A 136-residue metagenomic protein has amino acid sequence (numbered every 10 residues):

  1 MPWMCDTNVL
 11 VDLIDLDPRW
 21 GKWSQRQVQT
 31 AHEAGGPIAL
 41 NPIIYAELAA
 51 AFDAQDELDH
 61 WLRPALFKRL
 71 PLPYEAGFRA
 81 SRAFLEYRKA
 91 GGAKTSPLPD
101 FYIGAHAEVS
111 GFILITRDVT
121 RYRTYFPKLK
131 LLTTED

Functional and structural regions predicted by a protein language model:
M1-L40, A50-H60, L132: Short, well-structured N-terminal submotif of metal-dependent ribonuclease cores
P2, G104-D136: Acidic, PIN/NYN-like endoribonuclease modules and their adjacent C-terminal/linker elements
P2-W3, P37-A39, A65-P71, I113: Short loop->beta-strand "edge-of-pocket" segments that line small-molecule binding or catalytic clefts across diverse
C5-D6, L40-N41, S96-P97, D118 (+1 more regions): Histidine- and aromatic-rich ligand-binding microenvironments
V9, I44, A76, I103 (+1 more regions): Alpha-helix capping/helix-boundary segments
H32, R63, E108: Anion (oxyanion) recognition and catalysis
D53-E75: Active-site-proximal, substrate-binding regions of enzyme catalytic domains and RNA-binding/basic surfaces
K68-I113, R117: Active-site neighborhoods of divalent-metal-dependent phosphate/nucleic-acid chemistry enzymes
